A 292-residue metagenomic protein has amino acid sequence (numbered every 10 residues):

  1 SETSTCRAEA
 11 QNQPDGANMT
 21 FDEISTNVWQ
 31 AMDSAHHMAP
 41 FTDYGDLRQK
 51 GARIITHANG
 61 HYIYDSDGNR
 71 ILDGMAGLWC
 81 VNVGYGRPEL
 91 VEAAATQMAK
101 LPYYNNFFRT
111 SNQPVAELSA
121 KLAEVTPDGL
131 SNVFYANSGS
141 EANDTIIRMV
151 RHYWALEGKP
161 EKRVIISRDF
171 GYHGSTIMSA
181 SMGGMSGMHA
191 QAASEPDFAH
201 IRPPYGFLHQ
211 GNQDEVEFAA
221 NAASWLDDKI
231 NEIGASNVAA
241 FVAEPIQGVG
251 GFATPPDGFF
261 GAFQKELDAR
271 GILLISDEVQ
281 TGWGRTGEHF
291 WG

Functional and structural regions predicted by a protein language model:
T20-N59, K100, R109, P114 (+2 more regions): Active-site-adjacent loop/helix segments that line or gate small-molecule/cofactor pockets in enzymes
T26, R70-P160, I166: Glycine-rich loop-to-alpha-helix module at the N-terminal edge of alpha/beta enzyme cores
A52-G74: Active-site and channel-lining beta-strand-loop segments that bind or position nucleotide-derived/phosphorylated
N82-V83, G248-G250, G282-W283: Short, small-residue-enriched loops and turns at beta-alpha junctions that line or gate enzyme active sites
A120-A240: PLP-dependent aspartate aminotransferase-fold enzymes
S236-F252: Short acidic, glycine-rich surface-loop motifs adjacent to enzyme active sites
A253-T286: Catalytic PLP-binding core of fold-type I/II PLP enzymes
